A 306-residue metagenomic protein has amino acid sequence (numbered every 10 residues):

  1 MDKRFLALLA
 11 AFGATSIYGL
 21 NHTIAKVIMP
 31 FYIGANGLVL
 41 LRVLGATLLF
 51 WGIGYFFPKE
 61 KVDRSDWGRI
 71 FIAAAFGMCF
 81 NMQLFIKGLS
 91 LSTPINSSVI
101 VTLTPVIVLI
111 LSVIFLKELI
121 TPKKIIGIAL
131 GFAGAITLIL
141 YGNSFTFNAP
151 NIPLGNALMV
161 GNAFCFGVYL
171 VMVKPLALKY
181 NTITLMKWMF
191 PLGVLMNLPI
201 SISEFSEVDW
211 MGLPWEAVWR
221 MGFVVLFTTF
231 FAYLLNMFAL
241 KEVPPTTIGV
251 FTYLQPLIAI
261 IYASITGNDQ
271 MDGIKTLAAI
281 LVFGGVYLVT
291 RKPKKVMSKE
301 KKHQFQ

Functional and structural regions predicted by a protein language model:
M1-L41, N148-P175, L195, P199 (+1 more regions): Glycine-/small-residue-enriched transmembrane alpha-helix faces in small-molecule transporters and effluxers
K3-L8, Y32-N36, L40, V62-G68 (+3 more regions): Juxtamembrane helix-entry segments on the extracytoplasmic side of multipass membrane proteins
A11, L38-L41, M78, M82 (+3 more regions): Helix-helix packing/entry segments at the starts of transmembrane helices
I17, N21-H22, W51-V101, T137 (+1 more regions): Specific transmembrane alpha-helical segments of multi-pass solute transporters/efflux pumps, especially DMT/EamA
I28, L38, R42, G88 (+8 more regions): Hydrophobic/aromatic residues within transmembrane alpha-helices of multi-pass small-molecule transporters
P30-F80, I107, C165-M172, M186-F205 (+2 more regions): Transmembrane alpha-helices of multi-pass small-molecule transport proteins
L49, I53-K59, T104-A129, A133 (+1 more regions): C-terminal transmembrane-helix exit sites in multi-pass transporters
F50, F71, K123-G142, N197 (+2 more regions): Hydrophobic transmembrane alpha-helices of multi-pass small-molecule transport proteins
